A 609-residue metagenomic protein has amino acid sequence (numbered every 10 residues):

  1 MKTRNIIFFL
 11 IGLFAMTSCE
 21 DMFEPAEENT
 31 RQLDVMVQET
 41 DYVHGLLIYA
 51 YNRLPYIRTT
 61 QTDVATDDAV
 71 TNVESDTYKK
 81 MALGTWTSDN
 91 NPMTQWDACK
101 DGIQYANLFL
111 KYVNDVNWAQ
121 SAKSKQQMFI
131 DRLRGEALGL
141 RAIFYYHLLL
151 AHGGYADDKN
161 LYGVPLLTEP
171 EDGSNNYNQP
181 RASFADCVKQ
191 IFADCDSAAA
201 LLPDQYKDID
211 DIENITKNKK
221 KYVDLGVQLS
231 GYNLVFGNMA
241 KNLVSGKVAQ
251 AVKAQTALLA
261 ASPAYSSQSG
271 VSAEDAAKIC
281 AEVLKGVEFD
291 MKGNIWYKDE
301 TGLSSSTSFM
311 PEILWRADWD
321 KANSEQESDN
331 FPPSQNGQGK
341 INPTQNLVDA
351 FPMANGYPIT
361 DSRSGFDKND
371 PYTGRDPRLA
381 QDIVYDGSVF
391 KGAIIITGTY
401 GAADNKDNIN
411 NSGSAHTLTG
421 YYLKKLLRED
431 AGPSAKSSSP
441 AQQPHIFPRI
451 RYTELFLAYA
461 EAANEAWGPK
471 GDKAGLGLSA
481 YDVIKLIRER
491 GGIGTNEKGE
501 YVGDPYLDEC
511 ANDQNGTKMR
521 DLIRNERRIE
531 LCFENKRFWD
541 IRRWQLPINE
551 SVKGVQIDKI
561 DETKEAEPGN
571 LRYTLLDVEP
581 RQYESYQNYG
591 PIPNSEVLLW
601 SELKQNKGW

Functional and structural regions predicted by a protein language model:
M1-N29: Bacterial Sec-dependent N-terminal signal peptides
C19-E20, C99-G102, N175, A185 (+11 more regions): Long, intrinsically disordered, low-complexity segments
C19-T66, N90, K100, N117 (+3 more regions): Membrane-proximal, proline-rich intrinsically disordered regions
E39, H44-G45, N52, T77-G154 (+6 more regions): Conserved, well-structured interaction surfaces
T60-D76, G153-T168, D204-V248, S262-N342 (+4 more regions): Short, surface-exposed recognition loops and adjoining beta-strand edges that mediate ligand/DNA contacts, enriched
A142, K253-Q255, I446-G494: Extended amphipathic alpha-helical segments enriched in small hydrophobics
F366-Y452: Flexible, polar/acidic helix-loop-strand segments at domain edges
